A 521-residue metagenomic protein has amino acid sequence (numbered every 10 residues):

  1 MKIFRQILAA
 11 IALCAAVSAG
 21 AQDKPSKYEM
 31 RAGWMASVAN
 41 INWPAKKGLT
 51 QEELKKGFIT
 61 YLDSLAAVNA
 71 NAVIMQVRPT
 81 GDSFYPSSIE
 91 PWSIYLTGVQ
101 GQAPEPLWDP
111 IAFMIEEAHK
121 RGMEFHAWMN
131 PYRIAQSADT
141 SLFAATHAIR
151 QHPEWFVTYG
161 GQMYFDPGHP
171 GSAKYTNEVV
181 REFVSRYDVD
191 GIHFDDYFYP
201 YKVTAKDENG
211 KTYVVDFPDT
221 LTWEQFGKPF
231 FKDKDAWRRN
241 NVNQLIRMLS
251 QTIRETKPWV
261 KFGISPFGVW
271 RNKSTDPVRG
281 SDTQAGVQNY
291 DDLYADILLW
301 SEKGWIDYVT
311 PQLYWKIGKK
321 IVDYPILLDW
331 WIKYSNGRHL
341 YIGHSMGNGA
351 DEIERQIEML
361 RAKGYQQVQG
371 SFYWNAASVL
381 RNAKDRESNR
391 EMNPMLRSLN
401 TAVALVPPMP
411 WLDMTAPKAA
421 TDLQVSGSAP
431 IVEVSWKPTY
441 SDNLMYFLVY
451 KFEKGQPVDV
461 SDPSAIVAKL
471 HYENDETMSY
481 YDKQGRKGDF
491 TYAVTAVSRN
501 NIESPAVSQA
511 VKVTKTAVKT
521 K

Functional and structural regions predicted by a protein language model:
Y28, A36-K56, A127, Y132-R186 (+1 more regions): Active-site-adjacent "subsite" loops/lids of carbohydrate-active enzymes
K56-D82, R186-Y187, L299: Catalytic domains of carbohydrate-active enzymes, especially glycoside hydrolases
V68-E105: Aromatic-lined carbohydrate-binding/catalytic grooves of carbohydrate-active enzymes
R121, Q151-W305, Y314: Polysaccharide-binding and catalytic clefts of secreted carbohydrate-active enzymes
Y294-K320, L328, S335-L412: Substrate-binding cleft of secreted/luminal carbohydrate-active enzymes
R397-N443, N501-K521: Pro/Thr/Ser/Gly-rich low-complexity, intrinsically disordered linker/stalk tracts
T439-D462: Solvent-exposed loop/turn segments flanking beta-strands in beta-repeat/beta-sandwich domains
Y480-E503: Beta-strand-rich modules
